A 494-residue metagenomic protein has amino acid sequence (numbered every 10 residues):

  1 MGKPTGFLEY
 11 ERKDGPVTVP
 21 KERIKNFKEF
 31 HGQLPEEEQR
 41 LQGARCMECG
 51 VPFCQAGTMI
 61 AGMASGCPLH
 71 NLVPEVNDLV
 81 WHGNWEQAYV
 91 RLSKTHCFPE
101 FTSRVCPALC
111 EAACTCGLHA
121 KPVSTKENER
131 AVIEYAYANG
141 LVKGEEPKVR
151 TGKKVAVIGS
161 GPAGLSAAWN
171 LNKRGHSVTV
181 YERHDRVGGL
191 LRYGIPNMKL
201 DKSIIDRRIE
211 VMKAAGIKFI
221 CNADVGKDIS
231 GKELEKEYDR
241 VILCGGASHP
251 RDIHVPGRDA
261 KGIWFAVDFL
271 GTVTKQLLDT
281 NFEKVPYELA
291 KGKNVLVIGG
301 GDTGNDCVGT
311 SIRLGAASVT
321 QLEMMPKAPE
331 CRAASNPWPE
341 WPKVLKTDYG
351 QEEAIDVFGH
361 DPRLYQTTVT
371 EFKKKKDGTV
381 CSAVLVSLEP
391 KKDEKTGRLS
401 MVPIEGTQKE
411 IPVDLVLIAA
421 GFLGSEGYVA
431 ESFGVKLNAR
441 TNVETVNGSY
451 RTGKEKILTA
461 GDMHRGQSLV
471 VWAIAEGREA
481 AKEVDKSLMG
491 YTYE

Functional and structural regions predicted by a protein language model:
P4, H31-A61, W85-L109: Immediate flanking context of iron-sulfur cluster ligation sites
T5-G32, L41-A44, G57, P68-H82 (+10 more regions): Beta1-alpha1 glycine-rich phosphate/pyrophosphate-binding loop at the start of Rossmann-like nucleotide-binding domains
R12-K13, T18-E37, Q42-R45, Y365 (+3 more regions): C-terminal catalytic lobe of FAD-dependent flavoproteins
Q87, V149, K154-I158, D206-V255 (+4 more regions): Feature captures the FAD/FMN-dependent oxidoreductase FAD-binding
A131-V149, R207-K227, P250-L314, L437-G453: Glycine-rich dinucleotide-binding loop and its adjacent helix/turn
I158-P162, G299-G301, D462: Glycine-rich Rossmann-fold phosphate-binding loop(s) that bind the pyrophosphate of adenine dinucleotide cofactors
D259-G292, K391-Q467: FAD-site-proximal beta/loop scaffold in flavoenzymes
G304-C307, L314, A460-Y491: A conserved FAD-binding loop/helix module that cradles the flavin
